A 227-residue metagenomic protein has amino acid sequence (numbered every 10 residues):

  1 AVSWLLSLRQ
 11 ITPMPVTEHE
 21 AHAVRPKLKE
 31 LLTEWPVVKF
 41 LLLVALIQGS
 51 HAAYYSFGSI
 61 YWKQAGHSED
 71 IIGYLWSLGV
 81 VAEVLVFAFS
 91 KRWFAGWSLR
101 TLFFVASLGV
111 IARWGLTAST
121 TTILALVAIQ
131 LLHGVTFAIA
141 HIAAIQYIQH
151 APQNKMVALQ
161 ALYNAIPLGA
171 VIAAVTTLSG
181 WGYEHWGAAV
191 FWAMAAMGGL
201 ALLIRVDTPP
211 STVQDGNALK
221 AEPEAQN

Functional and structural regions predicted by a protein language model:
A1, L178-G198: A membrane-interface helix-boundary motif in multi-pass transporters
A1-V16, A201-P209: C-terminal membrane-cytosol helix-exit motif in multi-pass small-molecule transporters
Q10-V44, E222-Q226: Juxtamembrane intracellular "pre-TM" segments in multi-pass secondary transporters
P36-L75, H141: Helix-loop boundary and gating motifs at the non-cytosolic
L85-L99, Y183: Helix-to-loop junctions at the C-terminal end of transmembrane segments in multipass secondary transporters
T101-L116: Structural signature of the two symmetry-related core transmembrane helices
A138-P152: Intracellular juxtamembrane helix-capping segments at the cytosolic ends of symmetry-related transmembrane helices
V157-H185: A late C-terminal transmembrane helix in Major Facilitator Superfamily
